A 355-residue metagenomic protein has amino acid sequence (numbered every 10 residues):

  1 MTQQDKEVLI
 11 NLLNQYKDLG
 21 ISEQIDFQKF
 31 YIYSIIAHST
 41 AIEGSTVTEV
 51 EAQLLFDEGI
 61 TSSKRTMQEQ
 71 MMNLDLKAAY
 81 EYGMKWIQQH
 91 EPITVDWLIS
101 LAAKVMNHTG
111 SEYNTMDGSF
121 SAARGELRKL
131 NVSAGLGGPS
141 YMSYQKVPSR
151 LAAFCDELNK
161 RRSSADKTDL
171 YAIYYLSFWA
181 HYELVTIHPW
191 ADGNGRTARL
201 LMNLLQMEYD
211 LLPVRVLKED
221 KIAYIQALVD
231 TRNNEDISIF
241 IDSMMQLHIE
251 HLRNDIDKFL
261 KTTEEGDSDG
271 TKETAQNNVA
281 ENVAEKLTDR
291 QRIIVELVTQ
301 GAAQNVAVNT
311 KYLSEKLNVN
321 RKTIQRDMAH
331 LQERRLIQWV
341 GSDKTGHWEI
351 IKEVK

Functional and structural regions predicted by a protein language model:
M1-D192, R196-K355: FIC/Doc superfamily catalytic core
